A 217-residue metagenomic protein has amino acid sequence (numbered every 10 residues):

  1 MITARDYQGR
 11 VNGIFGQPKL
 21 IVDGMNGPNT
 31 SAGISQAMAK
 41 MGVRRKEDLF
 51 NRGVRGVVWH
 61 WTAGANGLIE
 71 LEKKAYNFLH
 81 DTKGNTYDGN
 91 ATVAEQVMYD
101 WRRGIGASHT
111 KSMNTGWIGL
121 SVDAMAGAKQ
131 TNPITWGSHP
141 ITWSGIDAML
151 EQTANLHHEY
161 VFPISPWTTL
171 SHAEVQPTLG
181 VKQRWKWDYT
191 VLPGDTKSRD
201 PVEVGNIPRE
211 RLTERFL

Functional and structural regions predicted by a protein language model:
M1-R44, Y160, W167: Short acidic, glycine/serine/threonine-rich helix-capping segments at coil-helix boundaries
T3, A32-Q36, F50-N51, M125-L217: Basic/polar, cationic surfaces and motifs that engage anionic cell-wall and phosphate/carboxylate ligands
N12, G64, Q176: Alpha-helical and His/Cys-centered functional microenvironments
P18, N26-N29, R44, A91 (+4 more regions): Compositionally biased, intrinsically disordered low-complexity regions
K40-S165: Active-site-adjacent loop/helix surface patches within enzyme catalytic domains that shape the substrate-binding cleft
